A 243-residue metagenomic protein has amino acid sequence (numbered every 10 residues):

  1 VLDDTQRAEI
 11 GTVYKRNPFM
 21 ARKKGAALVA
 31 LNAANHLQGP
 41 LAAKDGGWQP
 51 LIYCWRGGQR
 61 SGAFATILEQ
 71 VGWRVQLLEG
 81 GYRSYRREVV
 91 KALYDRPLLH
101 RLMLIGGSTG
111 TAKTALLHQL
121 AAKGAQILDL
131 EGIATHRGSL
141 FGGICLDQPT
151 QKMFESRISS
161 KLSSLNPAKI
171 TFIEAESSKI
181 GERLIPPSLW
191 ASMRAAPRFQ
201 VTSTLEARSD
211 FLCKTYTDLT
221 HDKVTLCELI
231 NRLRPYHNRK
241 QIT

Functional and structural regions predicted by a protein language model:
V1-D45: Positively charged, proline/Ser/Thr-rich regional signature most characteristic of the Rhodanese/CDC25-like
A30-L78: Catalytic cysteine-centered active loop of the rhodanese-like fold, especially the PTP/DSP P-loop
A43-G47, L93-H100: Phosphate-binding P-loop
L51, Q76, M103, Q126-L128 (+2 more regions): Hydrophobic/aromatic beta-strand patches that form the interior of the parallel beta-sheet core in alpha/beta enzyme
L51, W73-R87, D129-A134: A short glycine-rich beta-strand->turn/loop micro-motif centered on a GG-aromatic cluster
G58-S61, R101-A122: Glycine-rich phosphate-binding P-loop
A122-A191: Conserved nucleotide-sensing/catalytic segment adjacent to the nucleotide-binding pocket in NTP-handling enzymes
A191-T243: Conserved NTP phosphate-binding and transfer environment spanning the P-loop NTPase/kinase superfamily
